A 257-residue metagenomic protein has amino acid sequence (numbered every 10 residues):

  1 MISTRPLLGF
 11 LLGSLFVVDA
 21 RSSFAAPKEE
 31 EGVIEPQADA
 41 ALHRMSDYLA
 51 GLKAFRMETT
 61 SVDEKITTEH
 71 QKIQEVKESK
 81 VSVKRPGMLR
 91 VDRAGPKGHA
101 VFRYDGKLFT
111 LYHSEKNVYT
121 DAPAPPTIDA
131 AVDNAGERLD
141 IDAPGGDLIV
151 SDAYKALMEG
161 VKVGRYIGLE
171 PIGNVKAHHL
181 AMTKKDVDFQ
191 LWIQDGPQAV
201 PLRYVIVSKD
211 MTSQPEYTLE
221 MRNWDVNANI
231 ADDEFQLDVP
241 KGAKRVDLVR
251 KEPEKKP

Functional and structural regions predicted by a protein language model:
M1-F10: Bacterial N-terminal signal peptides that target proteins for export
S3, L49, W192-I193: Conserved short hydrophobic patches within well-ordered secondary structure
G9-D19: Bacterial N-terminal signal peptides
A20-P27: Boundary at the C-terminal end of the N-terminal hydrophobic targeting segment
P27-H43, A50, E69, Y112-A177 (+3 more regions): Flexible, processing/modification-adjacent segments and terminal tails in exported/periplasmic/extracellular proteins
E31-V118: N-terminal mature ectodomain segment of secretory-pathway/periplasmic proteins
P36, T60, G98, T110-L111 (+1 more regions): Gly/Pro-enriched, hydrophobic low-complexity segments that function as extracytoplasmic propeptides/linkers
F102-D105, T120-P126, W192-I193, T218-E220: Short amphipathic beta-strand/extended segments with alternating polar/hydrophobic composition
